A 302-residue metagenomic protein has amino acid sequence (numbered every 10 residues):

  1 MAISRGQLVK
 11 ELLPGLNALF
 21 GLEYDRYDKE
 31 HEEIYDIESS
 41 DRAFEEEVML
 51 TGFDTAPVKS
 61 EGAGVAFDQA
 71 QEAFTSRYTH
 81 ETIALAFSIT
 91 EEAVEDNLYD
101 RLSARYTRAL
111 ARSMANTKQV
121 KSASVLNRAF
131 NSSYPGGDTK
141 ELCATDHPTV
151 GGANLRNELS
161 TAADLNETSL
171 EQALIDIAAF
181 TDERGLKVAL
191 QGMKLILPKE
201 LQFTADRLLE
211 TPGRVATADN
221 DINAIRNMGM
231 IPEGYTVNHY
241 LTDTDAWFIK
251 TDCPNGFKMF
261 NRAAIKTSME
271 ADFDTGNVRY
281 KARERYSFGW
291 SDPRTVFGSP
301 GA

Functional and structural regions predicted by a protein language model:
M1-Y27: N-terminal alpha-helical "arm" segments
A2-K10, E141-E183, A189-K194, K199-A302: Sequence/fold signature of self-assembling virion shell proteins
F20-Y24, D28, E32-Y35, S39 (+7 more regions): Residue-level signal for secondary-structure boundary elements
G21-Y27, T117-V125, S169-I177, T204-L208: Charged, low-complexity, helix-prone segments enriched in Lys/Glu/Asp/Gln
D25-I83: Assembly/oligomerization interface modules of large self-assembling protein complexes
S40-P57, Q69, L126-S132, H239 (+1 more regions): Noncatalytic linker/hinge segments flanking ATPase motor cores
T75-S133, L195, Y280-A282: Long, contiguous amphipathic alpha-helices that act as assembly "spine/axial" helices in icosahedral shell and virion
K118-N154: Glycine-rich, mobile lid/loop segments that gate access to catalytic sites or pores
